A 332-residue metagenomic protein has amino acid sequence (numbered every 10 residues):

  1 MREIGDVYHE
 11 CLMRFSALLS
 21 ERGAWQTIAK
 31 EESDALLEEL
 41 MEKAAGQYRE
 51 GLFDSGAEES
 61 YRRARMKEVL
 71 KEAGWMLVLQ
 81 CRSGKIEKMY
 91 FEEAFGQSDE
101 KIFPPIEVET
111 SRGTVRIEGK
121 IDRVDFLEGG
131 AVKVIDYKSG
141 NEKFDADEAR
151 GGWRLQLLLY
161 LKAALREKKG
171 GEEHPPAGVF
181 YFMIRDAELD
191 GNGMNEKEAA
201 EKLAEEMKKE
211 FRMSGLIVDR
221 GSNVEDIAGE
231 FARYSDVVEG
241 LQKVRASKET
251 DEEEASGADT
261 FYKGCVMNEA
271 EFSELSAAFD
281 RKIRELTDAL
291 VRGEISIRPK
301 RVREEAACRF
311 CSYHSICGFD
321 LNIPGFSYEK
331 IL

Functional and structural regions predicted by a protein language model:
M1-L332: Structural signature of nuclease core domains in nucleic-acid processing machines
